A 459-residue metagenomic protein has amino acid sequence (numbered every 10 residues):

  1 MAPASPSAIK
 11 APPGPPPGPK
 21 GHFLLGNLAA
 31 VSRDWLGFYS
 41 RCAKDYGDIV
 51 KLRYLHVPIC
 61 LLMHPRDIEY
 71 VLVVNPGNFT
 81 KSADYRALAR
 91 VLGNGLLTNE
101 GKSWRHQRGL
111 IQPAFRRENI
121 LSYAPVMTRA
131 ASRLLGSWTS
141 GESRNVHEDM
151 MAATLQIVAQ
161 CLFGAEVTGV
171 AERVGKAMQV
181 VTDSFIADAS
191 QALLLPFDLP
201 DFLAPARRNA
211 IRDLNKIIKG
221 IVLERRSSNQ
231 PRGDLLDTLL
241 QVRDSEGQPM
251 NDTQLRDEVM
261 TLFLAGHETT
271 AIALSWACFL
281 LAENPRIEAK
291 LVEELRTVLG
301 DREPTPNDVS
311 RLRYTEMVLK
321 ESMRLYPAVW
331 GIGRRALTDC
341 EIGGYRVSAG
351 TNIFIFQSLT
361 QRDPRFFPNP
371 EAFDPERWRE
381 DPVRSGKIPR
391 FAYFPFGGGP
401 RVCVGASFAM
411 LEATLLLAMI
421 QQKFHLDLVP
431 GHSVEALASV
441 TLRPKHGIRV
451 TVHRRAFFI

Functional and structural regions predicted by a protein language model:
A2-P19, L24, Y39, T80-L88 (+4 more regions): Cytochrome P450 heme-thiolate monooxygenase catalytic core
G14-G21, G26, A124, T128 (+9 more regions): Cytochrome P450 I-helix active-site segment
L28-G47, K216, G220, R302-G343 (+2 more regions): Conserved cytochrome P450 K-helix E-x-x-R motif and the immediately C-terminal K′/meander segment
G37, E69-L88, F367-P368: Cytochrome P450 catalytic domain signature, combining two hallmark sequence patches
H64, G266, G350: Short, conserved phosphate/pyrophosphate- and ester-handling motifs at nucleotide-, phospho-/glycolipid
T269-E294, A406-Q422: Cytochrome P450 catalytic-core helices
I355-R384: Conserved cytochrome P450 K-helix/beta-meander segment immediately N-terminal to the heme-binding cysteine loop
